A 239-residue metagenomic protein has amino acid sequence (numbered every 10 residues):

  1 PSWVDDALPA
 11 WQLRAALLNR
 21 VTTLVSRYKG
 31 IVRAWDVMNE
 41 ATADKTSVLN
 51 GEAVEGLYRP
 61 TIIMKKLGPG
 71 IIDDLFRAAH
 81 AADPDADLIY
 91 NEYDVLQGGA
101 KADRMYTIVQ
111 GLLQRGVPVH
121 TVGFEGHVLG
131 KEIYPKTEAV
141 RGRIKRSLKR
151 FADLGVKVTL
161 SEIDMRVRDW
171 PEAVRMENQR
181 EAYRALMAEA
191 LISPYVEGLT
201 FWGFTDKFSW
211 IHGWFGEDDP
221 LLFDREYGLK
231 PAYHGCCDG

Functional and structural regions predicted by a protein language model:
S2-A16, V21-I31, D36, E40-P69 (+5 more regions): Aromatic-rich peripheral "rim/lid" segments of glycoside hydrolase catalytic domains that contact and position glycan
Y58-K65, E92-G98, T121-E138: Surface-exposed cleft-lining segments at the edges of enzyme active sites
D94-H120, S209-W210: Substrate-binding cleft/loops of secretory-pathway carbohydrate-active enzymes
G116, G126, S193: Acidic-histidine catalytic/liganding microenvironments
